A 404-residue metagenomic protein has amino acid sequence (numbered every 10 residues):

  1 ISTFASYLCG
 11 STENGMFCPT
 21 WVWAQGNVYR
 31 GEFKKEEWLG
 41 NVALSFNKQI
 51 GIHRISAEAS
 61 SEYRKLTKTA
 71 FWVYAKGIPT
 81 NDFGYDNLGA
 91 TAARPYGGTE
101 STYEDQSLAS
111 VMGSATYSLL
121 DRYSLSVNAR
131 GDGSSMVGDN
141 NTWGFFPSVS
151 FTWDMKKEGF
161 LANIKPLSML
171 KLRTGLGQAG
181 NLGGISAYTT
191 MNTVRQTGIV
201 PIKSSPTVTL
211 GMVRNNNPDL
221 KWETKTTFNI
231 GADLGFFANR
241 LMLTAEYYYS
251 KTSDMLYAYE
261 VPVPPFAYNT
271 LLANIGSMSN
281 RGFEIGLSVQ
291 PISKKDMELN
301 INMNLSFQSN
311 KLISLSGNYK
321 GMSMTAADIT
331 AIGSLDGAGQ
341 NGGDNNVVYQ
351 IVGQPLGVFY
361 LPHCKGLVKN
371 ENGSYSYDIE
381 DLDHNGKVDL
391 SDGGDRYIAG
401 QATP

Functional and structural regions predicted by a protein language model:
I1-F4, L8-C9, F17-C18, W23-A338: Extracellular/periplasmic, surface-exposed regions of secreted and cell-surface proteins
F33, E371-S374: Short, 15-30-residue, compositionally biased linear elements with alpha-helical propensity or flexible coil
N229-G231, G353, G366, G386: Glycine-centered small-residue hotspots that permit tight backbone geometry or close packing
Y247, L367-V368, I379-E380: Hydrophobic beta-strand positions
I275-N280, A327-K365, K369-N372: C-terminal beta-signal and terminal closure region of outer-membrane beta-barrel proteins
G373-Y375, E380-G400: Acidic, glycine-anchored loop motifs typical of Ca2+
P404: C-terminal substrate/ligand-recognition segments
